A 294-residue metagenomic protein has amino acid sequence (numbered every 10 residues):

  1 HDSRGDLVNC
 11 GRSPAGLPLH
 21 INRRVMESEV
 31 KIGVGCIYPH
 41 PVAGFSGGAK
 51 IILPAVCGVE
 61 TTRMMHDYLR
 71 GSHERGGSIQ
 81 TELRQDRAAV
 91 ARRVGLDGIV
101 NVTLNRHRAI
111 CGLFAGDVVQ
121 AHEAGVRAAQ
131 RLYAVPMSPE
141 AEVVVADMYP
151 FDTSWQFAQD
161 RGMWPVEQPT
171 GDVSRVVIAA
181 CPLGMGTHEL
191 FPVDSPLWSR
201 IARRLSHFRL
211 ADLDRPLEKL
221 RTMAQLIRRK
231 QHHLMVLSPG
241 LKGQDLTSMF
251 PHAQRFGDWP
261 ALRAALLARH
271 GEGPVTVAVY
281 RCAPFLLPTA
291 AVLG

Functional and structural regions predicted by a protein language model:
H1-F45: An acidic, phosphate/nucleotide-engaging active-site surface
L19-S28, H40-P41, L53-P54, R87-A91 (+4 more regions): A generic local secondary-structure boundary/capping motif
E27-R108: Internal metal/ion-chelating core segments
S28-E29, V94-L96, E140-A141, V173 (+1 more regions): Short, well-ordered alpha-helix to beta-strand connector turns
I32-V34, E142-D147, V176-V177, A278-V279: Structural motif
G33-V34, H40-A43, T61-M64, A109-C111 (+4 more regions): Short helix/loop capping segments that flank catalytic or ligand/cofactor-binding pockets
E74-D152: Membrane-embedded hairpin module used as a gating/binding unit in multi-pass transport and secretion proteins
D160-G294: C-terminal non-catalytic interaction/assembly regions of soluble proteins
